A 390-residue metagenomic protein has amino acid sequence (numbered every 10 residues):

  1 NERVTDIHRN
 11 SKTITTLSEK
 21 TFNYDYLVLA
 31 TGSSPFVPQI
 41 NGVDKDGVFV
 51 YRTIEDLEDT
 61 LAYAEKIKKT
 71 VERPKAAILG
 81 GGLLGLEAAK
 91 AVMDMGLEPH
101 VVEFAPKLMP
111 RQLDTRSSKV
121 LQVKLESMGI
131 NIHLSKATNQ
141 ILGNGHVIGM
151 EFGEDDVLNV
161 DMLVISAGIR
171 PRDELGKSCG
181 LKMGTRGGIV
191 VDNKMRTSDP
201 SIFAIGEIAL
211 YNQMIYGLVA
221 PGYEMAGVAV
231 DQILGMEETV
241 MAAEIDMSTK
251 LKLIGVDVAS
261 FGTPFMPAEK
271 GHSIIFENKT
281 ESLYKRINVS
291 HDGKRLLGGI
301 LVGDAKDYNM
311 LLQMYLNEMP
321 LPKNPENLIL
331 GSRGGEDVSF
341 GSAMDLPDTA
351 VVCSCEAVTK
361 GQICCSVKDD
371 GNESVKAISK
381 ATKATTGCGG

Functional and structural regions predicted by a protein language model:
E2-I7, F22, D94-V191, G293: A Rossmann-like FAD-binding core segment of flavoenzymes
S18-K75, S379-K383, G390: Glycine/serine-rich phosphate-binding loop and adjoining beta1-alpha1 elements at the start of nucleotide-handling
S33-P35, E55, L83, L108 (+1 more regions): Residue-level detector of alpha-helix initiation sites
D44-K68, I141-E151, D155-D231, P320-R333: FAD-site-proximal beta/loop scaffold in flavoenzymes
D59-L113, V147: Rossmann-like NAD(P)H-binding beta-loop-alpha module
I208-N309, G335-Q362, N372: Mid-to-C-terminal Rossmann-like scaffold of FAD/NAD(P)H-dependent oxidoreductases
D304-P322: A short, polar/charged loop-to-alpha-helix boundary motif
K360-T382: Ferredoxin-type iron-sulfur electron-transfer modules in oxidoreductases and energy-metabolism complexes
